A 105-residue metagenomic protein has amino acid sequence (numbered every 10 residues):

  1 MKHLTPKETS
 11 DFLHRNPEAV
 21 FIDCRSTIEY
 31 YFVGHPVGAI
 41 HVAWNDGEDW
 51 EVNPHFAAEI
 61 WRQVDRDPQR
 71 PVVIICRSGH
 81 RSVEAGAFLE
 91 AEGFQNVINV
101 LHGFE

Functional and structural regions predicted by a protein language model:
M1-V20, T27-P71, H80-E105: Rhodanese-like catalytic fold shared by cysteine-dependent sulfurtransferases and DSP/PTP-type phosphatases
I74-I75: Short, surface-exposed ligand- or partner-binding patches at beta-edge/loop junctions that are enriched in aromatics
